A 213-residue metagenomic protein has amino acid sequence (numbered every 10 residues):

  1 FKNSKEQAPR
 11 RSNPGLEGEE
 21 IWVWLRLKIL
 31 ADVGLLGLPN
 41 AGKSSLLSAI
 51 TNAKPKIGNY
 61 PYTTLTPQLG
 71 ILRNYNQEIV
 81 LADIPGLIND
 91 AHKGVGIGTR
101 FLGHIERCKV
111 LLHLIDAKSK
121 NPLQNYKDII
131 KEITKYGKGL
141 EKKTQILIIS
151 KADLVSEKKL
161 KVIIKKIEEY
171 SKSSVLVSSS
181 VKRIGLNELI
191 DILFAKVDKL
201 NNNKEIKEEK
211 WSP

Functional and structural regions predicted by a protein language model:
F1-V95, T99-V110, I115, I190-D191: Conserved G1/Walker A P-loop phosphate-binding module
P9-S12, G18-A41, L47, K120 (+2 more regions): C-terminal-of-GTPase-core extension/linker across diverse P-loop GTPases
